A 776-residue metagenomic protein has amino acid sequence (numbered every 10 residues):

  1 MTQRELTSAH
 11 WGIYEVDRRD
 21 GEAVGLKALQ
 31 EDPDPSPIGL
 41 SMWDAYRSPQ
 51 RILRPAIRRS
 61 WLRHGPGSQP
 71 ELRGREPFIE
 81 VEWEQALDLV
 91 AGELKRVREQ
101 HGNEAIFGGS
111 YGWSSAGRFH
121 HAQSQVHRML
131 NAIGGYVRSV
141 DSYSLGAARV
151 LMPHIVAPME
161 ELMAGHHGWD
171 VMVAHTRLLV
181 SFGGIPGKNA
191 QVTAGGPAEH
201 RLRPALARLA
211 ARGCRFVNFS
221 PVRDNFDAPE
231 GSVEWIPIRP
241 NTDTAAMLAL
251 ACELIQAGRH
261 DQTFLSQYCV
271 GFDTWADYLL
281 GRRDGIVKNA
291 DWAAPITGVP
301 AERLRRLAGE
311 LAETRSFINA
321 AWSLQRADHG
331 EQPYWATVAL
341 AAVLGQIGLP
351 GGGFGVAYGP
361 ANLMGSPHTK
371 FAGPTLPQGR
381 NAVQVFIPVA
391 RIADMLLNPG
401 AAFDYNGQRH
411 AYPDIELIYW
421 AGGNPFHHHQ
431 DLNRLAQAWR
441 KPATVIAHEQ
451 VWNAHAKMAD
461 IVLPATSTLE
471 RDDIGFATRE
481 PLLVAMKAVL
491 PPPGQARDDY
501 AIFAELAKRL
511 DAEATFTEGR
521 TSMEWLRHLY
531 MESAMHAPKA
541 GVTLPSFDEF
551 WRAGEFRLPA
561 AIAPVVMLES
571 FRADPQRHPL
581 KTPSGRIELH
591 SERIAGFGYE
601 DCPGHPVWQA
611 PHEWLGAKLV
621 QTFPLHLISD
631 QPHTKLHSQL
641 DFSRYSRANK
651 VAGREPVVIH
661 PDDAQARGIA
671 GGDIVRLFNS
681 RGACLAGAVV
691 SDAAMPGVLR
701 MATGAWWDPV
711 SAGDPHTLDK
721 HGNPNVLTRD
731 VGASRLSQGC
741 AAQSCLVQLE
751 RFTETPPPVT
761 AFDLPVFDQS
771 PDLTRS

Functional and structural regions predicted by a protein language model:
M1-R259, P300, K508, P709-S776: N-terminal export/assembly segments and adjacent metallocofactor-ligating motifs of anaerobic energy-metabolism
W61-Q85, G117, C252, A257-A301 (+7 more regions): N-terminal leader/propeptide and maturation segments of large enzyme subunits in energy/redox metabolism and hydrolases
G74, I185-P186, G231-S232, F272 (+3 more regions): Flexible glycine/proline-enriched surface loops and loop-helix/loop-strand junctions
A122-R208, R212-F219, A245-L248, A341-K457 (+3 more regions): Extended redox/cofactor-interaction regions of prokaryotic respiratory oxidoreductases
D141, V270-L397, A401: Active-site phosphate/pyrophosphate-binding segments
N225-F226, N453-M486: Flexible glycine/proline-rich, aromatic-decorated loop/lid segments
G231-P237, T466-L469, P481-P493, R644: Short beta-alpha connecting loops at secondary-structure transitions that line or flank enzyme active sites
D499-A553, T622, R644-V658, D662-S776: Long, contiguous, secondary-structure-rich segments that constitute the structural scaffold of globular domains
